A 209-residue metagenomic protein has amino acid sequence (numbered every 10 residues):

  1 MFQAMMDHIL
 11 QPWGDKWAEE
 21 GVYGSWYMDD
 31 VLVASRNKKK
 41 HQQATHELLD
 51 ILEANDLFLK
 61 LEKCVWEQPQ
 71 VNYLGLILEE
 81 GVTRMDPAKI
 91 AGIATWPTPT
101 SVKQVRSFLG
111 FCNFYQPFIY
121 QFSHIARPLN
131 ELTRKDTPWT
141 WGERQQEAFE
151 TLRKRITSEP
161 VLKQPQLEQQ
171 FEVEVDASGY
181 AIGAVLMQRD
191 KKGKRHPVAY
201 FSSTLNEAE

Functional and structural regions predicted by a protein language model:
M1-E209: Retroelement reverse transcriptase polymerase core
